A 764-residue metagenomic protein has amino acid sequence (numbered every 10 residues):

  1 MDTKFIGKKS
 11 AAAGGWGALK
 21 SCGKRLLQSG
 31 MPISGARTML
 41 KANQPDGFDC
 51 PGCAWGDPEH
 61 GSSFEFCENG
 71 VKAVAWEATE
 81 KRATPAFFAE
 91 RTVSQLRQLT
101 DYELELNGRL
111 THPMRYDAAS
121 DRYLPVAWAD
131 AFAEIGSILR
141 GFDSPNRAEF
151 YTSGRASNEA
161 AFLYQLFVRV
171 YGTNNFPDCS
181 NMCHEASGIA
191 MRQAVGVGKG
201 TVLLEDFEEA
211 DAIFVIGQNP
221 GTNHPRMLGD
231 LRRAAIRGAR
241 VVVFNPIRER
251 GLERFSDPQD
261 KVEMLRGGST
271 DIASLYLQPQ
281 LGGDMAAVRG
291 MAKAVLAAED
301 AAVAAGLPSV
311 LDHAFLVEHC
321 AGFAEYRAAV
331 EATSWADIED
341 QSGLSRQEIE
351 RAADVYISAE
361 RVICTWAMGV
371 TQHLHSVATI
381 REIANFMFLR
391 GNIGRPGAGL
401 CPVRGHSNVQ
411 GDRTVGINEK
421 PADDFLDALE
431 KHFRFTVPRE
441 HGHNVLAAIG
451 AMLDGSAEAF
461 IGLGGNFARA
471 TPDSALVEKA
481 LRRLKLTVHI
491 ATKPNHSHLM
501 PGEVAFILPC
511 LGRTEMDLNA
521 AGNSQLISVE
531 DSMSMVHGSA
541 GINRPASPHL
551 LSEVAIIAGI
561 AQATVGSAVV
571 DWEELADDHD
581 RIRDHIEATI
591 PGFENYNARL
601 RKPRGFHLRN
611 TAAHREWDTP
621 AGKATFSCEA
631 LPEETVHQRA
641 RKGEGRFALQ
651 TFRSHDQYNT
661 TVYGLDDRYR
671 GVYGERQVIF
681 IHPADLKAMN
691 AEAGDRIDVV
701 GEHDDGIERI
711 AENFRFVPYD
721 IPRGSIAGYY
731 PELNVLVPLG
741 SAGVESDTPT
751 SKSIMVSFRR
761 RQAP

Functional and structural regions predicted by a protein language model:
M1-G47: Intrinsically disordered, low-structural-confidence terminal and linker regions
G47-C53: Short cysteine-rich clusters marking metal-coordination/redox-active sites
P51, Y123-V126, D130-E209: Long, structured ligand/cofactor-binding scaffold of large enzymes
G56-V74: Iron-sulfur (Fe-S) cluster-binding segments and ferredoxin-like electron-carrier domains, especially [2Fe-2S]
E59-S62, E159-A160, T487: Short N-terminal binding/cap micro-motifs at the start of the first secondary-structure element
A75-R122, F132: Low-complexity, highly charged intrinsically disordered N-terminal segments that act as targeting/localization
E105, M114, A186-N385, L389-P396 (+3 more regions): Non-catalytic alpha/beta scaffold blocks inside enzyme catalytic domains
E574-R668: Long, low-complexity segments enriched in small/aliphatic residues
